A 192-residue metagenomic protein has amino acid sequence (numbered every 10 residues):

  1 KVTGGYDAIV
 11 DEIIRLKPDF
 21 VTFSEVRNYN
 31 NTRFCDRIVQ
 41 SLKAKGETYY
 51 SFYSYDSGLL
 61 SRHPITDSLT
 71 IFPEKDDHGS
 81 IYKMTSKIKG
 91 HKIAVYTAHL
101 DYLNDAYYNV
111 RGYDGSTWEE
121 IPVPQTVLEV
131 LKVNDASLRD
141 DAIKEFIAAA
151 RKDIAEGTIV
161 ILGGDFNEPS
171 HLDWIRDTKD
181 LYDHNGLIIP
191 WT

Functional and structural regions predicted by a protein language model:
K1, V26, L100, D165-F166: Active-site metal-binding loops of divalent metal-dependent hydrolases
K1-V2, T22-N28, E129-S137: Second-shell loop/turn segments in exported
V2-A8, F23, N104-Y107, H171: Short, solvent-exposed loop/turn elements at domain surfaces
G5-V10, V26-K45, L172-D183: Metal-dependent catalytic neighborhoods of phosphoester/phosphodiester hydrolases
Y6-V10, C35-V39, S57, I81 (+1 more regions): Extracytoplasmic/secreted envelope proteins and their assembly/folding machinery, especially bacterial periplasmic
R15-D19: Active-site charged/polar residues at nucleotide-handling catalytic sites that mediate phosphoryl, nucleotidyl
F20, S24-D114: Structured beta-strand-rich core segments of catalytic domains in phosphoester-bond hydrolases
D114-T192: Metal-dependent phosphoesterases centered on the DNase I-like endonuclease/exonuclease/phosphatase
